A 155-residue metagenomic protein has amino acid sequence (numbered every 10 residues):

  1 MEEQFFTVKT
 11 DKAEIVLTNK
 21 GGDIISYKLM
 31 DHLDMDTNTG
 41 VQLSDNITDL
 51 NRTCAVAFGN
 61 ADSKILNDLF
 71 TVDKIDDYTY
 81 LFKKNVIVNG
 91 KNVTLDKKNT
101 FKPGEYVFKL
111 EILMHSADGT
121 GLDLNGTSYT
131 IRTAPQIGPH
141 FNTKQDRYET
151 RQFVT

Functional and structural regions predicted by a protein language model:
E2-T155: Soluble non-transmembrane domains of integral membrane proteins
